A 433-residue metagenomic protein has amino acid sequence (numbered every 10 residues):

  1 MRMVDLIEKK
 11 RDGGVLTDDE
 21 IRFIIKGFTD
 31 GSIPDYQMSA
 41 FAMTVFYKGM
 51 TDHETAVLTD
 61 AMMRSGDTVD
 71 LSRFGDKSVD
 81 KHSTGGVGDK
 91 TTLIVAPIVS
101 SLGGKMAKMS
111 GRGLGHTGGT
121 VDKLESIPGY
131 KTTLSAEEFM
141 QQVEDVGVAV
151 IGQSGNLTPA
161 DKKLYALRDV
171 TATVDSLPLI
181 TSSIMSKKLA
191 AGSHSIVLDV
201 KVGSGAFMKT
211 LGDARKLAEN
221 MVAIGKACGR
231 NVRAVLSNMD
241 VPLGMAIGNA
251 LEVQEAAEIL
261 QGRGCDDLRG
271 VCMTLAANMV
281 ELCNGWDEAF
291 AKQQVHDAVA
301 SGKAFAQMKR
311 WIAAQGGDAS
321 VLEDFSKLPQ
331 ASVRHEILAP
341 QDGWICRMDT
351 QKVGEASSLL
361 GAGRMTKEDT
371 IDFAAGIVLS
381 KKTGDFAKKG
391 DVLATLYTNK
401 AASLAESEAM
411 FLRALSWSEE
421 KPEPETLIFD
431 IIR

Functional and structural regions predicted by a protein language model:
M1-G88, Q307-A314, I428-R433: Acidic, glycine/proline-rich low-complexity segments that act as flexible tails and inter-domain linkers
D5, K10, V15-T17, T68 (+3 more regions): Well-ordered secondary-structure scaffolds
Y47-K48, L93-K105, K187-G192, A227-C228 (+1 more regions): Alpha-helix C-terminal capping segments
K77-H116: Glycine/serine-rich anion-binding loops at beta->alpha junctions that coordinate negatively charged ligand groups
T92, S110, T117-D122, S154 (+5 more regions): Short acidic, glycine/serine/threonine-rich loops at helix termini
M109, V143, I151-S154, I184 (+2 more regions): Short beta-strand segments
K123-A149, E219-G225, G229: A glycine-rich helix N-cap at a beta->alpha junction
E144-S193: Phosphate/diphosphate-binding glycine-rich loops and adjacent basic-rich segments that engage nucleotide
